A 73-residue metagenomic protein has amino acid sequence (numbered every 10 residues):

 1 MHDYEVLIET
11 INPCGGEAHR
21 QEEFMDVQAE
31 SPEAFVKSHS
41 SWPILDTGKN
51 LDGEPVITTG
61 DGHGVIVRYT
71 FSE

Functional and structural regions predicted by a protein language model:
M1, Q21, P32, V36 (+1 more regions): Generic intrinsically disordered, low-complexity segments enriched for polar/acidic and small residues
H2-E30: N-terminal acidic leader/helix
Y4-I8, V27, F35-V36, I57-T59 (+1 more regions): Hydrophobic beta-strand residues in large extracellular and virion-surface proteins
E30-G48: A short, charged, amphipathic alpha-helix used as a generic interaction element across diverse proteins
W42-E73: Short, mixed-charge low-complexity intrinsically disordered segments
